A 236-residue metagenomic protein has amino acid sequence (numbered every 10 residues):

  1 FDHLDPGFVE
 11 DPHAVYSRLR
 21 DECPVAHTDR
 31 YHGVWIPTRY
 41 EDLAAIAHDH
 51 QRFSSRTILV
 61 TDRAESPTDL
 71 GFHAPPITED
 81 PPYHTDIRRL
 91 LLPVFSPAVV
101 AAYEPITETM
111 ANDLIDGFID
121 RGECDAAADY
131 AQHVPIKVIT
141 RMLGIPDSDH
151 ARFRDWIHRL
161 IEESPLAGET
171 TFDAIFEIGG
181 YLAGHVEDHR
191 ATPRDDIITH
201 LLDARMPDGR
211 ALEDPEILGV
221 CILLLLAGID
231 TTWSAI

Functional and structural regions predicted by a protein language model:
F1-A127, I136-R154, H158-I175: Active-site substrate-recognition loop segments, prototypically the cytochrome P450 B′-helix/B-C loop
P82, E123-A131, A211-I217: Structural motif
L114, D155-R210, D214-P215: Cytochrome P450 catalytic core segment centered on helix I
D116-D120, P215-V220: Glycine/charged-rich beta-loop-alpha catalytic/anionic-binding loops adjacent to active sites
P135, I139, L182, L201 (+1 more regions): Conserved hydrophobic/aromatic pocket- or pore-lining residues that grip, position, or stack substrates in active sites
T140-S148, D203-A211, L224, A235: Cytochrome P450
E216-I236: Cytochrome P450 catalytic-core helices
